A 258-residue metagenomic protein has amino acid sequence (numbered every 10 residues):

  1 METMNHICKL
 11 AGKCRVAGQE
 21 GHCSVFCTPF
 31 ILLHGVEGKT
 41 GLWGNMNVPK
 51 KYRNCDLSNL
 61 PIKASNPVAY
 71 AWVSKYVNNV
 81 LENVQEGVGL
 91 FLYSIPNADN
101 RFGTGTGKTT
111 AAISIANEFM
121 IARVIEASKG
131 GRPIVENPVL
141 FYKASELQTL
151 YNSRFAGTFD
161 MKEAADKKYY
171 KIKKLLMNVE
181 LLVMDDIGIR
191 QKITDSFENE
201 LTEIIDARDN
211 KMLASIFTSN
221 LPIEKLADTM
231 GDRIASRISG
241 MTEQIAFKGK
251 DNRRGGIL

Functional and structural regions predicted by a protein language model:
M1-N79, Q244-I245, G249, G255-L258: A short, basic N-terminal segment
N59-A64, N97-G103, L150-S153, I189-K192: Surface-exposed cleft-lining segments at the edges of enzyme active sites
S65-S74, F102-T106, T110-A111, A116-N178: Short glycine-rich substrate-engagement loop in P-loop NTPases that contacts/grips substrate
Q85-E86, V135, L176-V179, N210-M212: Short loop/turn elements that form and flank the Walker-type P-loop nucleotide-binding site in RecA-like NTPase cores
Q85-I113: Walker A/P-loop nucleotide-binding motif
G87-F91, P138-V139, L181, I216: Residue-level preference for the first positions of well-ordered beta-strands
A116, L147-Q148, R154, M177 (+1 more regions): Replace "adjacent to P-loop NTPase cores in ATP/GTP-dependent enzymes" with "adjacent to NTP-binding cores
